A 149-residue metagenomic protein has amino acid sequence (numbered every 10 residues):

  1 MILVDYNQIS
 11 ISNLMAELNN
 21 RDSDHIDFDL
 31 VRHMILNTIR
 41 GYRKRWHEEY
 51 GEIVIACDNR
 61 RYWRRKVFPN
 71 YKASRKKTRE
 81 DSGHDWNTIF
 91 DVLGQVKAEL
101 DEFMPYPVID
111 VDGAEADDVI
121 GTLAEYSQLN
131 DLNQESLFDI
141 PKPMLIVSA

Functional and structural regions predicted by a protein language model:
M1-I140: Noncatalytic, basic helical substrate-engagement surface that gates or grips nucleic-acid strands
E135-S136, P143-A149: Conserved RecA-like ASCE P-loop NTPase motor core of nucleic-acid helicases/translocases
